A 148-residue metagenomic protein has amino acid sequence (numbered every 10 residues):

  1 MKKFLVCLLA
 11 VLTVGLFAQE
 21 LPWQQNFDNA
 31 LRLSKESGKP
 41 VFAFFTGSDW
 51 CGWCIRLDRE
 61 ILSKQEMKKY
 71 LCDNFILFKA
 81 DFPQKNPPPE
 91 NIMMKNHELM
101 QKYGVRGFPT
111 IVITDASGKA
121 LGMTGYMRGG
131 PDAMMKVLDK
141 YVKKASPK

Functional and structural regions predicted by a protein language model:
F4-V14: Sec-dependent N-terminal signal peptides
V14-E20: Sec/Tat signal peptide C-region and signal peptidase I cleavage site
L21-Q24, M67-M94: Thiol-based oxidoreductase modules, predominantly thioredoxin-like and allied folds used for disulfide exchange
W23-V41, L71: A short beta-strand-turn-helix
S37-C51: Short active-site neighborhood of thiol/selenol oxidoreductases, capturing the structured segment around
C51-I55, I111: The canonical Cys-X-X-Cys-His
C54-Y70: Typically the conserved alpha-helix immediately C-terminal to a functionally engaged Cys/Sec in thioredoxin-like
E98-P147: Non-catalytic, surface beta->alpha helical segment in thiol-disulfide oxidoreductase systems
